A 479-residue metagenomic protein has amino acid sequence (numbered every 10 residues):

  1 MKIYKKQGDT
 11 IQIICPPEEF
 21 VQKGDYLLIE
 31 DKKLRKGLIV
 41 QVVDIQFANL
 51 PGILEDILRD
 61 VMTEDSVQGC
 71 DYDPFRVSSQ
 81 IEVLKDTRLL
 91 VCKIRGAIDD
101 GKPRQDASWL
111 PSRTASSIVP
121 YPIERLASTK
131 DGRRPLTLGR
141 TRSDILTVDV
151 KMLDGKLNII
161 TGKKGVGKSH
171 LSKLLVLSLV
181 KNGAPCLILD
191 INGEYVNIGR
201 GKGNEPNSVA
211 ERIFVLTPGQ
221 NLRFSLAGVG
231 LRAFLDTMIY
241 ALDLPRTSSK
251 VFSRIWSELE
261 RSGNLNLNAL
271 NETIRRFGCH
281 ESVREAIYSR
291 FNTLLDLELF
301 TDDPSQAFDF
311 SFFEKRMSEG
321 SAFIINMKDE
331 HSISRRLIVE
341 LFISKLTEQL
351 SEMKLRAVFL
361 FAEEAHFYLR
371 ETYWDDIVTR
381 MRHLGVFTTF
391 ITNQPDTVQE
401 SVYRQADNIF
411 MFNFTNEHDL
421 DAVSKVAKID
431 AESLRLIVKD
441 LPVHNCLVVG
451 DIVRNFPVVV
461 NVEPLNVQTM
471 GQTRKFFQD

Functional and structural regions predicted by a protein language model:
M1-T161, L171, L175, E371 (+2 more regions): Basic- and hydrophobic-enriched, low-structure N-terminal and domain-boundary segments that flank ATP-binding catalytic
G96-D99, N192-V196, Q220-N221, D329-S332 (+5 more regions): Conserved nucleotide-binding/hydrolysis micro-motifs of P-loop NTPases
G132-V215, F367, E371, E400 (+3 more regions): Glycine-rich phosphate-binding loop of nucleotide-binding enzymes
L153-G155, N182-G183, S318-G320, M353-R356 (+1 more regions): Short loop/turn elements that form and flank the Walker-type P-loop nucleotide-binding site in RecA-like NTPase cores
V209-A307, M317-F323: Helical/strand "switch-coupling" subdomains that flank nucleotide/phosphate-binding cores, especially in P-loop NTPases
K328-S433: Conserved P-loop NTPase motor cores
S433-L441: Phosphate/diphosphate-binding loops
P442-D479: Conserved P-loop NTPase motor module
